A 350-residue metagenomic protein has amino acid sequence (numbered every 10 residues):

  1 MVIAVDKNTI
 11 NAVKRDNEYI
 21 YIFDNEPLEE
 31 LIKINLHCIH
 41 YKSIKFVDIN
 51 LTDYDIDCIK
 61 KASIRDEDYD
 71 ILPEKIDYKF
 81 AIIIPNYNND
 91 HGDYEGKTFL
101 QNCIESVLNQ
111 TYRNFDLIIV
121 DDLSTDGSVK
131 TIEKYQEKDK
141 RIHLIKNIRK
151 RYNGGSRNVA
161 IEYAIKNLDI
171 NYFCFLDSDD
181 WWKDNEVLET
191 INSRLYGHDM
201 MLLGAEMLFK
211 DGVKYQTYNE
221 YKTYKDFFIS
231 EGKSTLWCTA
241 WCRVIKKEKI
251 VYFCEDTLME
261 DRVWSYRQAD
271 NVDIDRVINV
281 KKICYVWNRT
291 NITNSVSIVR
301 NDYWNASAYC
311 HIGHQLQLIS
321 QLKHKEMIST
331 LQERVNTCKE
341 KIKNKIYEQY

Functional and structural regions predicted by a protein language model:
A12, I49-S106: N-proximal low-complexity "stem/linker" segments adjacent to membrane-targeting elements
Y78-F80, L108-I119, K140-I142: Short loop->beta transition adjacent to catalytic acidic/histidine clusters or analogous donor-positioning motifs
I83-I84, H91, I118-I119, K146 (+1 more regions): Short hydrophobic beta-strand elements that form part of the catalytic alpha/beta core underpinning NDP-sugar/donor
S106, D121-K130, R149: A conserved acidic beta->alpha catalytic loop
K140, G155-S156, K183, V187-I250 (+1 more regions): Flexible acidic/His/Gly-enriched loops in nucleotide-sugar-dependent glycosyltransferase catalytic domains
N147-K166: Glycine-rich, basic loop-to-helix element that forms the pyrophosphate-binding segment of sugar-nucleotide handling
D169-W181: Short beta-strand-to-loop acidic/aromatic patch adjacent to the donor-nucleotide binding site
Y224-A308: Conserved nucleotide-sugar donor-binding catalytic segment
